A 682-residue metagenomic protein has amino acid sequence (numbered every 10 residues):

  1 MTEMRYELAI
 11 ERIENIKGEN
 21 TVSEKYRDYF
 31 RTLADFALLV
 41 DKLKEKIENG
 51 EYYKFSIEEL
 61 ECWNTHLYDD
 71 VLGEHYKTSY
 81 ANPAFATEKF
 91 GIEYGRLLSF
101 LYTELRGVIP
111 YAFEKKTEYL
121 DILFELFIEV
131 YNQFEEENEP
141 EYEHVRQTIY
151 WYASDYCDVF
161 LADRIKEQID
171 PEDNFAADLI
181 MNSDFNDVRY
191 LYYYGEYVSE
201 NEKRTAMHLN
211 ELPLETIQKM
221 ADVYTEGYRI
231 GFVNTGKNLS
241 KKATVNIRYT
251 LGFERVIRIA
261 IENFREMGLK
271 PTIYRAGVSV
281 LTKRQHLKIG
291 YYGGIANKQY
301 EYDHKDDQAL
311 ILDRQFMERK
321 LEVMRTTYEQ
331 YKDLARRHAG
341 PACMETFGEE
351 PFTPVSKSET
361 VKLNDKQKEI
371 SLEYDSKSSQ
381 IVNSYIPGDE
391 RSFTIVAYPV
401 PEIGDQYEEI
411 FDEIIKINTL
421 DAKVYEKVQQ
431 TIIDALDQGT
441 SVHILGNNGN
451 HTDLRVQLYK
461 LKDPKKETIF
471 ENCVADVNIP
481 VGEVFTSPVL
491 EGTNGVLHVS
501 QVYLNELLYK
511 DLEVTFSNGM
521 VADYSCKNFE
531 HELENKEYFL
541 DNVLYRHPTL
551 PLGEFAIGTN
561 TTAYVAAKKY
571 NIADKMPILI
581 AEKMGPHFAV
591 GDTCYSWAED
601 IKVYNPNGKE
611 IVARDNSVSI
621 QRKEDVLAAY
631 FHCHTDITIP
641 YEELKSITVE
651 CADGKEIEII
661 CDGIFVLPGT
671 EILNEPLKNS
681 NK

Functional and structural regions predicted by a protein language model:
T2-E491, I659-K682: Active-site bordering "gate/hinge" segments that shape substrate access to catalytic or cofactor-binding pockets
D437, N505-L508, P548, A581: Short solvent-exposed loop/turn micro-motifs enriched in small/polar/acidic residues
I444-N450, Q501-L504, V649-D653: Short acidic, glycine-rich loop/turn motifs
A475-E513: Conserved AWS/pre-SET-to-SET junction and N-terminal core of the SET lysine methyltransferase domain, specifically
Y509-C526: Active-site and channel-lining beta-strand-loop segments that bind or position nucleotide-derived/phosphorylated
Y524-Y595, E599: Dual-mode signal for accessory low-complexity, basic/Gly-rich regions
M584, V590, E599-Y604, D615-R622: Glycine-anchored, exposed beta-strand/edge motif detector
N607-K682: Extended hydrophobic packing segments that form well-structured cores
